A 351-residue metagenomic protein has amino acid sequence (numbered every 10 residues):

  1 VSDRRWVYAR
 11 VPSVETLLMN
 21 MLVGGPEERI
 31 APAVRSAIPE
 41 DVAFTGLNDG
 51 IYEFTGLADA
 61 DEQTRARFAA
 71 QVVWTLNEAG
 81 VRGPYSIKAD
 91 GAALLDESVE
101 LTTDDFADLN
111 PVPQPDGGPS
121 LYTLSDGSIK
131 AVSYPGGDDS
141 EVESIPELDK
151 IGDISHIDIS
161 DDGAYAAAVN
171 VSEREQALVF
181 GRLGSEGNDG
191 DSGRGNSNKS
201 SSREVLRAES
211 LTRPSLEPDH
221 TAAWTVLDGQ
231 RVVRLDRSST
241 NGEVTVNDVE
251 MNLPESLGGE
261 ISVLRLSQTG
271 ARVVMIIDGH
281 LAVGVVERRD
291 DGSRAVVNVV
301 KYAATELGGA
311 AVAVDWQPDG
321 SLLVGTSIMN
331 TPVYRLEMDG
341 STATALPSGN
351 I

Functional and structural regions predicted by a protein language model:
V1-I351: Bimodal "functional hotspot" detector
